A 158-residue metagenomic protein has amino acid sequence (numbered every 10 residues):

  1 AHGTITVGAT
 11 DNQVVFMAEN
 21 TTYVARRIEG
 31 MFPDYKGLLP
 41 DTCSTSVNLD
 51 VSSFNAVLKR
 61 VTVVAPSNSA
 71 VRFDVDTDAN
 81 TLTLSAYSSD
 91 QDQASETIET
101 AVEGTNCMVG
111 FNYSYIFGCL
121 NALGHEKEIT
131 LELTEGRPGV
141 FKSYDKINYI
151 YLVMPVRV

Functional and structural regions predicted by a protein language model:
A1-I28, C43-V158: DNA polymerase processivity clamps
M31: Glycine-rich, pocket-lining loop/helix-strand segments that form or immediately flank
L38-T42: Bateman (tandem CBS) regulatory domains
